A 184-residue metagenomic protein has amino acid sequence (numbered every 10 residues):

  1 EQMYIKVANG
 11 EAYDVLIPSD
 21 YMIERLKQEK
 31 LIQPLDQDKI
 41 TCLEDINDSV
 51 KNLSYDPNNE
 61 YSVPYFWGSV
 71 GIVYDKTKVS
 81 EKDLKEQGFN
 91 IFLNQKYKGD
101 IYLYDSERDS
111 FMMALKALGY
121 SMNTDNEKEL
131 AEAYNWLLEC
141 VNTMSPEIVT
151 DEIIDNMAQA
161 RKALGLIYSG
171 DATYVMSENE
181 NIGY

Functional and structural regions predicted by a protein language model:
E1-Q2, N90, A114, G183: Proteins with a high burden of low-complexity, intrinsically disordered sequence enriched in S/T/G/P/A and R, requiring
E1-V7, S145-V149: Structural motif
Q2, C42-L43, T173-Y174: Short secondary-structure capping/turn micro-motifs that flank functional sites
Y4, Y134-L137, M176: A generic alpha-helix structural signal
N9, K116, S177: Short, well-ordered alpha-helices that flank and scaffold nucleotide-derived cofactor binding pockets
A12-R161: Extracytoplasmic ligand-binding site segments that recognize negatively charged/polar headgroups
S145-Y184: Extracytoplasmic/periplasmic substrate-binding proteins
